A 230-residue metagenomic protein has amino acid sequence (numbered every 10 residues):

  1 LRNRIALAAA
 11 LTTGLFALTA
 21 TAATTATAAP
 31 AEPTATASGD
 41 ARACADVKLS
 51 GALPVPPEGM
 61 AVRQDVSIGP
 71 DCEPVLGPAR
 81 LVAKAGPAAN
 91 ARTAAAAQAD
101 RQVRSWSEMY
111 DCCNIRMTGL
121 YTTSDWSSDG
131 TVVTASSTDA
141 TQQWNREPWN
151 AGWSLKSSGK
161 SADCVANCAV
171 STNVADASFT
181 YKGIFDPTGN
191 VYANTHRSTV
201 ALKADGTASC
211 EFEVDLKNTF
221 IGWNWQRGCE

Functional and structural regions predicted by a protein language model:
L1-C113: N-terminal prepro-regions of secreted/extracellular proteins
D40-R42, P70, Y110-D111, A162 (+3 more regions): Extracellular secreted precursors and ectodomains with disulfide-bonded cysteine-rich loops/domains
D46, P74, N114-I115, A166 (+2 more regions): Disulfide-rich extracellular modules and peptides
S50-P57, R63, P78-K84, L120-Y121 (+2 more regions): Extracellular/mature segments of secreted proteins
A91-S157: Short, surface-exposed binding/anchoring microloops in extracellular/periplasmic proteins
M117, S128, K182, D186 (+2 more regions): A structural signal for beta-rich interaction modules in eukaryotic proteins
D139-G189: Mature extracytoplasmic domains of secretory-pathway proteins
Y192-E230: Extracellularly exposed regions in secreted/surface proteins, prominently low-complexity, repeat-rich
